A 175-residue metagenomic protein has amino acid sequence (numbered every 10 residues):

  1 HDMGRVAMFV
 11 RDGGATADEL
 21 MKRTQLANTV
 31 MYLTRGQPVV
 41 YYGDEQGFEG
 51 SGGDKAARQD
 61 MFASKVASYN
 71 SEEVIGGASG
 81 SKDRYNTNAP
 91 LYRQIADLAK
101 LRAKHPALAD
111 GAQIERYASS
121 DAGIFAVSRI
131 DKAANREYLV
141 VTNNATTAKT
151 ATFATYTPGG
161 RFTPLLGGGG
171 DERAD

Functional and structural regions predicted by a protein language model:
M3-G160, G167: Loop/helix patches that line or flank the sugar-binding groove of alpha-linked glycan CAZymes
A174-D175: C-terminal beta-strand-rich structural cap/linker in extracellular carbohydrate-active enzymes
